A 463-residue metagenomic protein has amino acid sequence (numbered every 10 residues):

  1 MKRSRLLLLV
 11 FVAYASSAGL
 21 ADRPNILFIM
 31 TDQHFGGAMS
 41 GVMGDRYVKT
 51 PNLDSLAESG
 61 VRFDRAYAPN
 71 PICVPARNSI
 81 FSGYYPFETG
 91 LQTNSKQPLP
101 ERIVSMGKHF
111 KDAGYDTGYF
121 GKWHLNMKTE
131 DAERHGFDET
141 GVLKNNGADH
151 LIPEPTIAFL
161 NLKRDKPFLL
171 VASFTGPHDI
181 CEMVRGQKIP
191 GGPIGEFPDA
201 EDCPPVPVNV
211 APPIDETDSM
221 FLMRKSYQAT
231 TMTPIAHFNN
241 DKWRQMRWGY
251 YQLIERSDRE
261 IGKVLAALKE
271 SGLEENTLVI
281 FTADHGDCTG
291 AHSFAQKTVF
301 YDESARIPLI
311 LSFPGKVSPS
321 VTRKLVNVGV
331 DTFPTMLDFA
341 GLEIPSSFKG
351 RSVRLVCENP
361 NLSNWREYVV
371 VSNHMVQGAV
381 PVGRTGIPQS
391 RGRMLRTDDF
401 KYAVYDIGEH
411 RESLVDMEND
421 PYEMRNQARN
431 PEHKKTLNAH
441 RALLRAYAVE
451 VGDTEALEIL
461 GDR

Functional and structural regions predicted by a protein language model:
M1-L7: Bacterial N-terminal signal peptides that target proteins for export
L9-G19: Hydrophobic h-region of N-terminal signal peptides that target proteins for export in Gram-negative bacteria
D22-L27, S59-D64, A113-T117, R164-A172 (+3 more regions): Loop/turn elements at helix/coil->beta-strand transitions in domains of secreted/extracellular proteins
D22-V61, M183, D420-H433: Active-site-proximal N-terminal segment of extracellular/periplasmic enzymes that hydrolyze or transfer
G36-A38, V42-Y47, L162-K166, F174-N327 (+4 more regions): Active-site-proximal cap/lid insertion segments
S40-R77, G83-E88, D112-T117, T436-V449: Short, structured active-site-proximal loop/turn typified by the sulfatase FGly-forming signature C/S-X-P-X-R
S79-L170, F174-D199, W365-R366: Catalytic-site neighborhoods of secreted/periplasmic enzymes that process anionic sulfate/phosphate groups
L143, D149, K163, H285-A291 (+5 more regions): C-terminal cap/loop subdomain of S1 sulfatases and analogous C-terminal strand-loop tails that border
